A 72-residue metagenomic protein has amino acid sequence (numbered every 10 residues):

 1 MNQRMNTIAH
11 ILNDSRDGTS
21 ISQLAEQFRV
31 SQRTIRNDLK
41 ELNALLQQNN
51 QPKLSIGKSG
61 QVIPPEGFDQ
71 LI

Functional and structural regions predicted by a protein language model:
M1-I72: Short, basic/aromatic recognition patches that contact phosphate-bearing ligands
